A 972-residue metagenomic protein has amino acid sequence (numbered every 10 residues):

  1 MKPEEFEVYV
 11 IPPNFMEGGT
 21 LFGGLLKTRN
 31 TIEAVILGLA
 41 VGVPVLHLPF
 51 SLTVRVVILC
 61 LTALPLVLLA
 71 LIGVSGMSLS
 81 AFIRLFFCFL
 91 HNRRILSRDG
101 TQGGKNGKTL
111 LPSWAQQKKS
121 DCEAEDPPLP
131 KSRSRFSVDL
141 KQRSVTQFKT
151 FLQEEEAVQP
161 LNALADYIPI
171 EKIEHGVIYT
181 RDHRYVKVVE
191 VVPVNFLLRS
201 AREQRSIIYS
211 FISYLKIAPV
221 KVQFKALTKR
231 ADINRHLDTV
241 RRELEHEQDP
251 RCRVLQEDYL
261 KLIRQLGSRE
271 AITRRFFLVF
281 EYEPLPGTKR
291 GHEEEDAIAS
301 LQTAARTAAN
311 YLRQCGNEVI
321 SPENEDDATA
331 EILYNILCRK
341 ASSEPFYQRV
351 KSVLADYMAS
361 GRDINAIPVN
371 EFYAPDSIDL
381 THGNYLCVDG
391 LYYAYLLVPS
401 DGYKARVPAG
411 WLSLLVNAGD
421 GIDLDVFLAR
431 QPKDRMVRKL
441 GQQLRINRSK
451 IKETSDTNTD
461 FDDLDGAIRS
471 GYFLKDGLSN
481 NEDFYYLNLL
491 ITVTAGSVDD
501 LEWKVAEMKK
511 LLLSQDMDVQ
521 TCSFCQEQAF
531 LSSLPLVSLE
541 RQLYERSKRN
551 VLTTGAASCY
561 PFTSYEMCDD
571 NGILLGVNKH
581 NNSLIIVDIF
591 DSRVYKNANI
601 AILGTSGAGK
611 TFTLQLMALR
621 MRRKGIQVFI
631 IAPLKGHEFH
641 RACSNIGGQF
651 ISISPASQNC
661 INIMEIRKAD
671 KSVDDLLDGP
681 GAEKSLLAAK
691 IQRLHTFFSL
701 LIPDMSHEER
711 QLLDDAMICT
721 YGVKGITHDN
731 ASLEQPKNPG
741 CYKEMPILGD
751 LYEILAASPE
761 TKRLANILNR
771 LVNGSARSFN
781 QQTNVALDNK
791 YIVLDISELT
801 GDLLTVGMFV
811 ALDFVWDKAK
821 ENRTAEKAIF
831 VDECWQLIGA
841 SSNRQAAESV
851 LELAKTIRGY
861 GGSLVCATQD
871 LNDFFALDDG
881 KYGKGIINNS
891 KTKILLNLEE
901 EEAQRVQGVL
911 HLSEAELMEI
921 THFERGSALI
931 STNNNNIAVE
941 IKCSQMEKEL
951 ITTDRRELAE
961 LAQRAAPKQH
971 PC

Functional and structural regions predicted by a protein language model:
M1-N14: Short, charged cytosolic
G18-P44, I170-E174, Y179, I212 (+2 more regions): Glycine-rich phosphate-binding loop of nucleotide-binding enzymes
P49-L64, Y595: Hydrophobic alpha-helical transmembrane segments
L59-P561: Extended, folded cores of ATP/NTP-driven motor/assembly subunits in large transport and secretion machines
Y167, K172, V177-I178, H183 (+13 more regions): P-loop NTPase motor domains
P633, E852, G859-G862, A867-F874 (+2 more regions): Conserved H-loop
G647-F650, K881-L895: A short helix-turn-beta junction within AAA+ P-loop NTPase domains corresponding to the substrate/partner-engaging
L912-A966: Conserved P-loop NTPase
